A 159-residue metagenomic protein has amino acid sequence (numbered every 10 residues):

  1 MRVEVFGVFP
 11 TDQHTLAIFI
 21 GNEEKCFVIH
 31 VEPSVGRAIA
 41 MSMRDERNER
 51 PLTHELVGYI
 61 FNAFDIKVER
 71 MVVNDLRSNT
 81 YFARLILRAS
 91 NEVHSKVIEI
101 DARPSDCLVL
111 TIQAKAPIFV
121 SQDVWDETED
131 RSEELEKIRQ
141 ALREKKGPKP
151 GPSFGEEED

Functional and structural regions predicted by a protein language model:
M1-D159: Divalent-cation
